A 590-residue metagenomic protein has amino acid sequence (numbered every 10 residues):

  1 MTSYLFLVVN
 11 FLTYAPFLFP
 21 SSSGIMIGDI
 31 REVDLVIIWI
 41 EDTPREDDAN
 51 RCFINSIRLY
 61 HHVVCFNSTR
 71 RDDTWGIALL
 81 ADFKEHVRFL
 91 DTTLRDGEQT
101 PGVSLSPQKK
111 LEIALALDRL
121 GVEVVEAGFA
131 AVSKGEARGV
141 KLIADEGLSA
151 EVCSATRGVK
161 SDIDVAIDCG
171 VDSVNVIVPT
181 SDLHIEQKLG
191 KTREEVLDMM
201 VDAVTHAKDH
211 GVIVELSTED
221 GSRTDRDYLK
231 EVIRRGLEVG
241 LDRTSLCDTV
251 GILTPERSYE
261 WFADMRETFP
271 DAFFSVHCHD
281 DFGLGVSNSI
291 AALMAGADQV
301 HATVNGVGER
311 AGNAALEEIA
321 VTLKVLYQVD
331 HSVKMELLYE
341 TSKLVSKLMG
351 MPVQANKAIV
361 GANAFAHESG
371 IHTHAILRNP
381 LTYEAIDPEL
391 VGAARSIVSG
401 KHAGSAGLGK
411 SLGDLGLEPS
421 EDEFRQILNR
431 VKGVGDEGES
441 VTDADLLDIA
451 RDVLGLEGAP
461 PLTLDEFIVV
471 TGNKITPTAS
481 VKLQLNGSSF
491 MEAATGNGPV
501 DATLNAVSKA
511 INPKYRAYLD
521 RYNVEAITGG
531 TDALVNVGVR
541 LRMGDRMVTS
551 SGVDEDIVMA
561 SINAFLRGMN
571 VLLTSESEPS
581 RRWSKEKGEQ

Functional and structural regions predicted by a protein language model:
R71-K160, S399-K401, S405: N-terminal capping/small domains of soluble enzymes
L80-T93, L323, Q328-A493, T531-N536: A mid-to-C-terminal "edge-of-domain" accessory segment
F89-T92, V125-A127, A150-T156, V174-V176 (+4 more regions): Hydrophobic faces of well-ordered beta-strands that scaffold small-molecule active sites in alpha/beta enzyme cores
R95, A130-V132, A155-V159, P179-S181 (+4 more regions): Active-site beta-loop-alpha junctions enriched in small/polar residues
L105-V122, K160-V214, E219-F269, I290 (+1 more regions): Alpha/beta enzyme core
E260-A366: Catalytic alpha/beta core domains of metabolic enzymes, predominantly
K514-M543: Generic long, charged, amphipathic alpha-helical segments
M547-R581: Mixed-charge, glycine-accented linear interaction segment located at domain edges/termini
